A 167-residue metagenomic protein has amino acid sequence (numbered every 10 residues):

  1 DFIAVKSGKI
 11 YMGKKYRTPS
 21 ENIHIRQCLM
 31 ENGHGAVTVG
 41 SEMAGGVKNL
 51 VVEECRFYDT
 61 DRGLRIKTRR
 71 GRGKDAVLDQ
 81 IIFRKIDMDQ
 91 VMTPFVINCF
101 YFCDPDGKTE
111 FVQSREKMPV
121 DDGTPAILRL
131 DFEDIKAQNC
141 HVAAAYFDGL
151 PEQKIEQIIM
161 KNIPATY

Functional and structural regions predicted by a protein language model:
D1-Y167: Extracellular/periplasmic carbohydrate-active domains that bind, remodel, or depolymerize complex polysaccharides
